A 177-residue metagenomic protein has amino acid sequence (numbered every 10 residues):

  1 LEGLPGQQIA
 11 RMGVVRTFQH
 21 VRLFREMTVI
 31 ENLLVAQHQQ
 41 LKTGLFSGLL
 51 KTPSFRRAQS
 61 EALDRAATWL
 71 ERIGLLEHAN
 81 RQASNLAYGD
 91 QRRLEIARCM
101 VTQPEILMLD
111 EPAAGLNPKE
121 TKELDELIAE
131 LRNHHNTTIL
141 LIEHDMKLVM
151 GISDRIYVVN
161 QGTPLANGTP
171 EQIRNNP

Functional and structural regions predicted by a protein language model:
L1-P177: Glycine-rich phosphate-binding loops of nucleotide-dependent enzymes
